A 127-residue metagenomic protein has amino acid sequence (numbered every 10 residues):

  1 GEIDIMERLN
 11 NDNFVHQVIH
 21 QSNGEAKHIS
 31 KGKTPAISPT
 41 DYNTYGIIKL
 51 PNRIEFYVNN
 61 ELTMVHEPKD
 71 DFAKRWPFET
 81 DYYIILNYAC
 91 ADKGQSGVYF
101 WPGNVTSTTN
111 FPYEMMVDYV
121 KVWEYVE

Functional and structural regions predicted by a protein language model:
G1-E127: GH16 jelly-roll
